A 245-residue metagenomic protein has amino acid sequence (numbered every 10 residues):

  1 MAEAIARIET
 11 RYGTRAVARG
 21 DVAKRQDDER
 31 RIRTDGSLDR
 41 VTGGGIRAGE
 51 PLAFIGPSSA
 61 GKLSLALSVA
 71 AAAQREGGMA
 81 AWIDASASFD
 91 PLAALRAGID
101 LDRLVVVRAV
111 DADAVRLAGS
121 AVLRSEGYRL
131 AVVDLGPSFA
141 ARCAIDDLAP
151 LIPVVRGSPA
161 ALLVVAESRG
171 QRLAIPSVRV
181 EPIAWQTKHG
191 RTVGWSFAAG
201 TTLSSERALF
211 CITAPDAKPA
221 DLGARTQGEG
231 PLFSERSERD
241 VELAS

Functional and structural regions predicted by a protein language model:
M1-W82, G230-L232, S237-S245: Detector for small/aliphatic-rich hydrophobic stretches
A4, R30, T34, K62 (+4 more regions): Helical mechanochemical/support elements of P-loop NTPase systems and associated helical scaffolds
L52-F54, A81-I83, V105-V107, L163 (+1 more regions): Hydrophobic/aromatic beta-strand patches that form the interior of the parallel beta-sheet core in alpha/beta enzyme
A70, G119-S120, I152: Generic hydrophobic/aromatic pocket-lining and core-packing "Φ" positions
A72, A93, V154: Hydrophobic/aromatic ligand-binding patch that stacks against planar heteroaromatic rings of cofactors or nucleotides
E76-D146: Conserved inter-motif catalytic segment of the P-loop NTP-binding fold
V132-L162, A166-S168: Conserved P-loop NTPase nucleotide-binding/switch module
P153-S245: Phosphate-binding/switch region of NTP-binding enzymes
